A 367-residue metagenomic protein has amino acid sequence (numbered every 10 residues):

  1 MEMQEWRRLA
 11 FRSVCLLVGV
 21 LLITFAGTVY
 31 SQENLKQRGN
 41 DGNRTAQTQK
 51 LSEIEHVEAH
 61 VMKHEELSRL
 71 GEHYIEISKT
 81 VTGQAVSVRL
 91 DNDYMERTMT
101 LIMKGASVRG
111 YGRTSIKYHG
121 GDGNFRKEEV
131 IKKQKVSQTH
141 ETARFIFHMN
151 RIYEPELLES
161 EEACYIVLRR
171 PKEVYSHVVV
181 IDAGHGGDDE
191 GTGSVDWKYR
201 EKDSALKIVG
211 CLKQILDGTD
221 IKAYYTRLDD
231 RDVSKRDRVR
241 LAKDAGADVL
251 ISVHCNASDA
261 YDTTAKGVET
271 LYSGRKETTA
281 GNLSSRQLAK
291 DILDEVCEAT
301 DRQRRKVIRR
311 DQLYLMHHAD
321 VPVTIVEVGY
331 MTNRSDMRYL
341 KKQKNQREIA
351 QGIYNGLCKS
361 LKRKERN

Functional and structural regions predicted by a protein language model:
E2-V180, R200, G218: Short linear recognition/processing motifs and adjacent strand/loop elements at protein termini and domain edges
H140, K198-V209, R231-K235, T263 (+2 more regions): Solvent-exposed, acidic/flexible segments
Y165-A247, T264-G267, G274, C297 (+1 more regions): Active-site histidine-acidic residue metal-binding/catalytic motifs, centered on HxH/HExxH-like signatures
V178-D182, K222-T226, V249-V253, E269-Y272 (+3 more regions): Structural recognition of the beta-strand scaffold that forms the well-ordered cores of secreted hydrolase catalytic
H185-D188, Y199, L228-V233, C255-A260 (+4 more regions): Solvent-exposed loop/turn segments at secondary-structure junctions within structured extracellular/periplasmic domains
K202-G210, Q214, G218, R240 (+9 more regions): Solvent-exposed, polar/charged alpha-helical surfaces in well-ordered, non-transmembrane soluble domains, broadly
C255-D259, K306-N367: Active-site-adjacent mobile loop/cap segments within catalytic or ligand-binding domains
L283-R309: Active-site-adjacent substrate-binding region of metalloamidase/peptidase-like peptide-processing proteins
